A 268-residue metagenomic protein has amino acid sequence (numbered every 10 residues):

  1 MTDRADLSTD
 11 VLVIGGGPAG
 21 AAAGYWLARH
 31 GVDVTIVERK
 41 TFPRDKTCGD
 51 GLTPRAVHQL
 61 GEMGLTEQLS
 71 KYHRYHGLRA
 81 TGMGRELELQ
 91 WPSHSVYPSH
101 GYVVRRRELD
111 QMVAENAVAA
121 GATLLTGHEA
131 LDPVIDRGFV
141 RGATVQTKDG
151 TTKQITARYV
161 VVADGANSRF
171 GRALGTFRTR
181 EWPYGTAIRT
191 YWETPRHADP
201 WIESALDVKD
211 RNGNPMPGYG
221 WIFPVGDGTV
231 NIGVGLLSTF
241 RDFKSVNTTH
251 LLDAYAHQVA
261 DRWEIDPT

Functional and structural regions predicted by a protein language model:
D3-A19: Beta1/beta-strand and adjacent pyrophosphate-binding region of the FAD-binding site in flavoprotein oxidoreductases
A19, F42, N167: Conserved Rossmann-like nucleotide-cofactor binding loop
A28-C48: Glycine-rich FAD pyrophosphate-binding loop
V32, L65, A122: Short phosphate-binding/catalytic loops that engage adenosine nucleotides
T41-M63: Conserved N-terminal glycine-rich FAD pyrophosphate-binding loop of Rossmann-like flavoproteins
V57, G61-Q111: A conserved beta-strand/loop capping segment in the N-terminal third of enzymes that catalyze redox or closely related
N116-R262: Predominantly flavin-linked oxidoreductase catalytic cores and closely associated redox partners
R262-T268: A glycine-rich dinucleotide-binding beta-alpha-beta segment and adjacent secondary-structure elements that constitute
